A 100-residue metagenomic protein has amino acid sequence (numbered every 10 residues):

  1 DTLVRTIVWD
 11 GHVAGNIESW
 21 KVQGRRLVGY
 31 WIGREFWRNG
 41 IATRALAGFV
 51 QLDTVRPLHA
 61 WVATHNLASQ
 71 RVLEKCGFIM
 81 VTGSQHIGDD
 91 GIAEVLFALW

Functional and structural regions predicted by a protein language model:
D1: Short, small/polar residue-rich loop motifs at catalytic or cofactor-binding pockets
V4-W100: Acyl-donor (CoA/ACP) binding surface of acyl/acetyltransferases
